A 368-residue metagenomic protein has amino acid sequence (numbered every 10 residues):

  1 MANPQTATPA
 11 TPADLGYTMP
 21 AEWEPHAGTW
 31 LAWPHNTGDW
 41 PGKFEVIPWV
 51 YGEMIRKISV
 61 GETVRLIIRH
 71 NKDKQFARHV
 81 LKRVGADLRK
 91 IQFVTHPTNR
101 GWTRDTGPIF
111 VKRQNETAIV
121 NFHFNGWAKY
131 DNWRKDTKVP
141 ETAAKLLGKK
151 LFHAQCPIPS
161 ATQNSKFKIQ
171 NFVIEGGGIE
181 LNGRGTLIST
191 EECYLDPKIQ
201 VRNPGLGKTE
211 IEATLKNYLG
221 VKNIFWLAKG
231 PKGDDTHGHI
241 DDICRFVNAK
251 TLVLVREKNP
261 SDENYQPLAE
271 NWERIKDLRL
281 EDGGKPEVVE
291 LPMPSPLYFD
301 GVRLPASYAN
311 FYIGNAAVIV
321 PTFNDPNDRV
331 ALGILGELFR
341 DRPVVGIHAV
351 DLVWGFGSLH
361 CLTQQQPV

Functional and structural regions predicted by a protein language model:
A2-V368: The feature marks the mature, well-folded catalytic cores of soluble enzymes
